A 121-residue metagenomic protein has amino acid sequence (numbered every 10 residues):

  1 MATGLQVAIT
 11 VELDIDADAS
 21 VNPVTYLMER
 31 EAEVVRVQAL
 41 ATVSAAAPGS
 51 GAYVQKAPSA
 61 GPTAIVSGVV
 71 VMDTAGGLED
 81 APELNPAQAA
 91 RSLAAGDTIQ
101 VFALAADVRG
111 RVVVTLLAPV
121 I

Functional and structural regions predicted by a protein language model:
M1-I121: Surface-exposed, low-hydrophobicity beta-strand/loop segments enriched in small/polar/acidic residues
